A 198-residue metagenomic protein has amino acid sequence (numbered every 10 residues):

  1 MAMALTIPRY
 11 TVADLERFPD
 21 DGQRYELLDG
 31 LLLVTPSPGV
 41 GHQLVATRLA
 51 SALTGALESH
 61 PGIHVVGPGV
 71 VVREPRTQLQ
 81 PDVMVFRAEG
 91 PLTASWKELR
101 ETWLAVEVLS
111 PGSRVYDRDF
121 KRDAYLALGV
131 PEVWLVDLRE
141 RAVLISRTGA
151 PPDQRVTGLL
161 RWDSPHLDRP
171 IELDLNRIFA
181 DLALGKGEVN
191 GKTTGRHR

Functional and structural regions predicted by a protein language model:
M1-R198: Gly/Pro/Ser/Thr-rich low-complexity, intrinsically disordered segments predominantly at protein N-termini
